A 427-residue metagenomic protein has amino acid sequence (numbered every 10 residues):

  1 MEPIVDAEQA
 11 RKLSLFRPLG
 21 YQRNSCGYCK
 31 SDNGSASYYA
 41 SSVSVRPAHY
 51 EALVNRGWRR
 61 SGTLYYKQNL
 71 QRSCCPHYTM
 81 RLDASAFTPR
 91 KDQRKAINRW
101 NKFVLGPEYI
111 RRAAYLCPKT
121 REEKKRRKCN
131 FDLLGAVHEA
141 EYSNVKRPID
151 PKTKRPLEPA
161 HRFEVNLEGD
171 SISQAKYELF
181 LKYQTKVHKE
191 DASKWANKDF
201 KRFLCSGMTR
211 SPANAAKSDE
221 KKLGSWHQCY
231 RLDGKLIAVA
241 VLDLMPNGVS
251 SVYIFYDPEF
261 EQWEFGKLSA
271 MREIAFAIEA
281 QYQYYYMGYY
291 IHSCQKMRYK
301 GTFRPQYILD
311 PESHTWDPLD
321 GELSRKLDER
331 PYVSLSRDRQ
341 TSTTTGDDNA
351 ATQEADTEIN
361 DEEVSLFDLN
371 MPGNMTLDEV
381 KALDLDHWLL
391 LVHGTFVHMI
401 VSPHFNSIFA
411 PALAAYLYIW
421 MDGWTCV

Functional and structural regions predicted by a protein language model:
M1-E51, Y65-K67, Q71, C75 (+4 more regions): A eukaryotic "domain-start" boundary segment
M1-S14, L19-Q22, V333-S334, S342-W388 (+2 more regions): Eukaryotic N-terminal low-complexity, Ser/Thr- and Lys/Arg-rich leader segments that predominantly function as
R23, S31-A52, R60-S61, R127 (+3 more regions): Acyl-donor binding region in acyl/amide transferases
R56: Active-site and adjacent loop segments of nucleotide-processing enzymes that use two-metal-ion phosphate chemistry
L64, Q68-R72, S85-T88, Q93-Q262 (+1 more regions): A conserved beta-strand-loop-helix scaffold within acyl/acetyltransferase catalytic domains
K67-Q71, A196-K201, Y285-C294, T315-D320: Short amphipathic alpha-helical segments embedded in low-complexity Lys/Glu-rich regions
W263-E264, G288-D317, T376, H387-L390 (+2 more regions): Aromatic sugar-binding interfaces of carbohydrate-active proteins
Y307-A355: C-terminal domain-closing interface element
